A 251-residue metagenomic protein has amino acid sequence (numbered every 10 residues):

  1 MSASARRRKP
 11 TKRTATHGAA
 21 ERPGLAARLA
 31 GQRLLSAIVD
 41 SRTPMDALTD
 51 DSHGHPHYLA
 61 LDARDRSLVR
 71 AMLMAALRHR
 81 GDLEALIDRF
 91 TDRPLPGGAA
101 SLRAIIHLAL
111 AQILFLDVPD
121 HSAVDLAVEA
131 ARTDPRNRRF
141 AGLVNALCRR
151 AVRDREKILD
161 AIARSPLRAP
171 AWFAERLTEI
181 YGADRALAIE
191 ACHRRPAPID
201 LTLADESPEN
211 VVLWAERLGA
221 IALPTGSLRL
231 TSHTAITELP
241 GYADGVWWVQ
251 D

Functional and structural regions predicted by a protein language model:
M1-P240: Class I Rossmann-like S-adenosyl-L-methionine
Y242-D251: Conserved SAM-binding loop and adjacent beta-strand
